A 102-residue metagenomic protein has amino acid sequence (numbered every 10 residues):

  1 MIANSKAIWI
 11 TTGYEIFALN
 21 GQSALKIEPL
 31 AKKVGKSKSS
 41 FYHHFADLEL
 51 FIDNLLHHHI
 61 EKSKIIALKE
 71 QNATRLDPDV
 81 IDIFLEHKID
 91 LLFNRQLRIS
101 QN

Functional and structural regions predicted by a protein language model:
M1-I2, H44: Residue-level marker of regulatory loop/turn positions in helix-turn-helix DNA-binding domains and in histidine
I2-G13, L30, L55-H59, S63: Generic hydrophobic, amphipathic alpha-helix propensity
I8, I16-L50, N54: Helix-turn-helix
T12-N20, I66, E70: Solvent-exposed, amphipathic alpha-helical segments
K33-K36, H44, L92-N102: Basic/polar phosphate-binding segments, predominantly the helix-turn-helix DNA-binding elements of transcriptional
L50, H57-E61, N72: Residue-level marker of structural boundaries
N54, A67-L97: Hydrophobic alpha-helical connector segments
